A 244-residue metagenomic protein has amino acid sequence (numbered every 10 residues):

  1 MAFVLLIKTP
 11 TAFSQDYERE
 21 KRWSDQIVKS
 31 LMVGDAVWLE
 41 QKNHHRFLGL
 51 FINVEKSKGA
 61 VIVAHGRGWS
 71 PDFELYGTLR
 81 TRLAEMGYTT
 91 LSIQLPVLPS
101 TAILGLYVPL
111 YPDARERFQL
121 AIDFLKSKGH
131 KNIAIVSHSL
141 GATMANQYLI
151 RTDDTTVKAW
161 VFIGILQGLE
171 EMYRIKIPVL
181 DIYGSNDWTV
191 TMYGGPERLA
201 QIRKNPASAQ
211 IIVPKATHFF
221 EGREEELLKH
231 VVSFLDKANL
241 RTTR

Functional and structural regions predicted by a protein language model:
Q15-E55: N-terminal cap/lid segment of alpha/beta-hydrolase-fold proteins
H45-L48, K56-K126: Serine-hydrolase catalytic machinery in alpha/beta-hydrolase-like enzymes
Y76, I177, V190-Q201: Short alpha-helix in the alpha/beta-hydrolase fold that links the catalytic acid
V136-A145: Gly/Ala-rich beta-loop-alpha elbow adjacent to hydrolase catalytic centers
T155-Q167: A conserved short beta-strand
I175, D181-Y183: Short beta-strand/loop motif that positions the catalytic acidic residue of the alpha/beta-hydrolase fold
S185-T191, H218-F219: Acidic catalytic loop of the alpha/beta-hydrolase fold
I202-F219: Catalytic histidine neighborhood in serine/cysteine hydrolases with alpha/beta-hydrolase-type architecture
